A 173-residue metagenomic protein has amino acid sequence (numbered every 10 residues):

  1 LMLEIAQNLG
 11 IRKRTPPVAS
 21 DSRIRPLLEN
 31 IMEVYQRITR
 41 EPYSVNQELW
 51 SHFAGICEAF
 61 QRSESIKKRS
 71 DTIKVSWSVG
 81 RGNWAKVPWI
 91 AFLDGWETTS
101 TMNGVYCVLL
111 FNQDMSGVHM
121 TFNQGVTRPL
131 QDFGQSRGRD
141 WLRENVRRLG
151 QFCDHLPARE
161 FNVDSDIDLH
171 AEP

Functional and structural regions predicted by a protein language model:
L1-A19: Replication-associated primase and helicase/ATPase modules
E4-Q7, V105, L109-Q113: Short, hydrophobic/amphipathic alpha-helical patches that form generic packing surfaces within helical domains
P16-E64: N-terminal "first-domain core" detector
S20-R23, L27, W77, N83-K86 (+1 more regions): Catalytic "initiation/cleavage/transfer" segments centered on a nucleophilic residue and adjacent nucleic-acid-engaging
T39, Y43-Q47, S76, G80 (+3 more regions): Short, charged/polar micro-motifs that form catalytic or ligand-binding hotspots
S63-E64, T72, S78-K86, D114 (+2 more regions): Predominantly extracellular/lumenal beta-strand repeat domains
T72-V105, L109: Amphipathic, interaction-prone secondary-structure segments
N112-H170: Compact, glycine/acidic-enriched structural inserts
